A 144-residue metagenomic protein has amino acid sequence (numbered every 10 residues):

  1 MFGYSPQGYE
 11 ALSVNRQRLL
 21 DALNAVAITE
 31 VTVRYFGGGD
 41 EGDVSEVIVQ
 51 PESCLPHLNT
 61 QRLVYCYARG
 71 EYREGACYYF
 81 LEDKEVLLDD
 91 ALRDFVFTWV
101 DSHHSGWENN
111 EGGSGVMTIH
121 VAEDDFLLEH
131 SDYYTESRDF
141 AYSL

Functional and structural regions predicted by a protein language model:
M1-C77: Long, contiguous N-terminal structural blocks used for assembly/anchoring
M1-L20, R93-G112, A141-S143: Acidic, Ser/Thr/Gly/Pro-rich low-complexity intrinsically disordered regions that serve as flexible linkers
D21-T29, L87-A91, H120-L127: A short, structured loop/turn motif at beta-sheet edges
V26-G39, W99-A122: Short glycine-rich, low-complexity/disordered patches
L58-T60, V100, F126-L127: Short linear sequence motifs
L63-A68, Y72-N110: Short, hydrophobic/π-rich interface segment
E108, G113-L144: Acidic, proline/glycine-rich low-complexity IDRs
